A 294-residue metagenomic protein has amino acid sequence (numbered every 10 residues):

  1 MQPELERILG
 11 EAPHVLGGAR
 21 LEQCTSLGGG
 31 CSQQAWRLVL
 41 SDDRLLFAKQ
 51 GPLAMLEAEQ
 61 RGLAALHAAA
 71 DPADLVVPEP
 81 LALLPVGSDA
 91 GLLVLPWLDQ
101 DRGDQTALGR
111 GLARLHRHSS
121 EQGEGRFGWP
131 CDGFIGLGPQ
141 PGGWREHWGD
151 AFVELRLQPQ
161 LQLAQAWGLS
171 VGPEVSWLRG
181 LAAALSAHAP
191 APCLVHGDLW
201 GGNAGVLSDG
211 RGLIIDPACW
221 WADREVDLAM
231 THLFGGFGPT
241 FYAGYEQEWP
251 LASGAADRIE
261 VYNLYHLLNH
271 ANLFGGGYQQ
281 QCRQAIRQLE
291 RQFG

Functional and structural regions predicted by a protein language model:
M1-A19, A54, A90, N272 (+1 more regions): Regulatory N- and C-terminal appendages and interdomain linkers associated with kinase/kinase-like NTP transferase
E4-V15, P85, S120-L194, L207 (+2 more regions): An alpha-helical support segment within catalytic cores of ATP-dependent transferases
A12-L21, A70-V76: Short secondary-structure junctions
G18, D42-R44, R211: Short acidic/polar mixed-charge low-complexity motifs
T25-D150: ATP-binding pocket architecture of kinase catalytic cores
L53, Q100, Q158, G212 (+1 more regions): Activation segment
A68-A69, L83-Q105, R117, E154-L163 (+1 more regions): A glycine-centered beta->alpha junction motif in the catalytic cores of kinase/phosphotransferase enzymes
W144-V153, Q162, A191-L194, G201-E260 (+3 more regions): Active-site Asp-x-Gly
